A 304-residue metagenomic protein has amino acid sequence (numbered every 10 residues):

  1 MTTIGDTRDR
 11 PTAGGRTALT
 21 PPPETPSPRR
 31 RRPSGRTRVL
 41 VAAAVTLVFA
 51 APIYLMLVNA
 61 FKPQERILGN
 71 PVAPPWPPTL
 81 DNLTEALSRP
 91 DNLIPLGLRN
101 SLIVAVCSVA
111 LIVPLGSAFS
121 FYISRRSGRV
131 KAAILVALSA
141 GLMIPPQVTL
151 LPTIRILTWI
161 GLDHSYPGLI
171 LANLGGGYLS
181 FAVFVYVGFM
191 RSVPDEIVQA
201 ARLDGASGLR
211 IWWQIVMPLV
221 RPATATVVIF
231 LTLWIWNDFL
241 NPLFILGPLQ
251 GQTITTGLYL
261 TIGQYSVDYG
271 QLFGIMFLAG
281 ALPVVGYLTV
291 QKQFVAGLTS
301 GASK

Functional and structural regions predicted by a protein language model:
M1-T25: Short, intrinsically disordered terminal tails adjacent to the first/last structured region
T25-V39: A detector for short, charged/polar N-terminal pre-domain segments
G35-K304: A structural signal for multi-pass alpha-helical bundles of membrane permease subunits that mediate small-molecule
